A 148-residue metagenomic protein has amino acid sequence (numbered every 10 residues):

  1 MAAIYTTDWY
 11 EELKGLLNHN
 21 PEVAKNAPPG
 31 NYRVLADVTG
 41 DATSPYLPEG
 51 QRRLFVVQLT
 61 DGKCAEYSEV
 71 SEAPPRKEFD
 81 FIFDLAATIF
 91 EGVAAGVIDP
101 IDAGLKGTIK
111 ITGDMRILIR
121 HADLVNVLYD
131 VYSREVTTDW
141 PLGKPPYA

Functional and structural regions predicted by a protein language model:
M1-A148: Feature captures hydrophobic
